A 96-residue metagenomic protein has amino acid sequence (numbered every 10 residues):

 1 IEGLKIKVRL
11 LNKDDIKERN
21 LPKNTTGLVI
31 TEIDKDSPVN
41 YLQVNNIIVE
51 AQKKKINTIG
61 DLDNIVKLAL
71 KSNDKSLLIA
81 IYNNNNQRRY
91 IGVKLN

Functional and structural regions predicted by a protein language model:
I1-N96: C-terminal recognition in membrane/secretory proteostasis and scaffolding
